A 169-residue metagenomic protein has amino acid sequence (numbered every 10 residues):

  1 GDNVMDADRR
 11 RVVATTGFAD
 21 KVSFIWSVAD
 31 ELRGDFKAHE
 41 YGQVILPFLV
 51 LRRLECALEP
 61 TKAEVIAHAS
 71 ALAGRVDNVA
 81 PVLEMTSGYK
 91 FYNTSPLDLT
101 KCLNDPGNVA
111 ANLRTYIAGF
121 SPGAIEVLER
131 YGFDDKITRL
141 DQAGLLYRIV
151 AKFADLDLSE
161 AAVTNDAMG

Functional and structural regions predicted by a protein language model:
G1-G169: Non-catalytic, mostly N-terminal accessory regions of nucleic-acid modification and defense proteins
